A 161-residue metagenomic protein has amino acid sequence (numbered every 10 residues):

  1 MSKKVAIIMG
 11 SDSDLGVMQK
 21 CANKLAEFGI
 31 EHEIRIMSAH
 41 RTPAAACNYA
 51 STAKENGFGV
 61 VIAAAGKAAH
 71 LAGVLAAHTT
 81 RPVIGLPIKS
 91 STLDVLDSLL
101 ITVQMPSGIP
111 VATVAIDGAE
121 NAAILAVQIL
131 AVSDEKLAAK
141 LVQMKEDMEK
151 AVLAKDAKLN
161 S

Functional and structural regions predicted by a protein language model:
K3, M9-G16, K20, L96-S161: C-terminal binding/interaction regions
K3-R41: Glycine-rich phosphate/diphosphate-binding loop of Rossmann-like nucleotide-binding domains
K4-I7, E33, G59-V61, R81-I84 (+1 more regions): Structural motif
M9, I36, A65, L86-K89 (+1 more regions): Short beta->alpha connector loops at strand-helix junctions that form conserved, small/polar/Pro-enriched
D14-M18, T42-A46, A65-V74, L93-L96 (+1 more regions): Short glycine/serine/threonine-rich phosphate/pyrophosphate-binding segments that cradle anionic phosphate groups
I36-A39, P43-A46, K54, R81: Short alpha-helical segments enriched in small residues
Y49-P87: Glycine-rich phosphate-binding loop
L71, H78-A112: Long, charge-patterned amphipathic alpha-helical coiled-coil/hairpin "stalk" segments used as oligomerization
